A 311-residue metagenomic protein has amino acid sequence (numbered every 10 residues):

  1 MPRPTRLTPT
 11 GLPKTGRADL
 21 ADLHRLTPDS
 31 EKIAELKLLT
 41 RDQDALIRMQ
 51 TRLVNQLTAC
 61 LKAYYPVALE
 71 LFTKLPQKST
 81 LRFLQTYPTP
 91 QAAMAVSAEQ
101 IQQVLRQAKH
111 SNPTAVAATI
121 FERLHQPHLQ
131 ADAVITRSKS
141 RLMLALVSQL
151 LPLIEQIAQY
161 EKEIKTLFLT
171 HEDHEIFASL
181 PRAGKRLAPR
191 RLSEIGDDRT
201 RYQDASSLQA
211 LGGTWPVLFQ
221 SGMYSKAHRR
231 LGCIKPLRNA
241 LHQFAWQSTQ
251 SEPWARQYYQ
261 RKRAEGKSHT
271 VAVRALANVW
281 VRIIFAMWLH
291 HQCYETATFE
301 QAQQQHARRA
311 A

Functional and structural regions predicted by a protein language model:
M1-A311: A detector of single, family-specific signature residues that are central to catalytic or substrate-handling motifs
